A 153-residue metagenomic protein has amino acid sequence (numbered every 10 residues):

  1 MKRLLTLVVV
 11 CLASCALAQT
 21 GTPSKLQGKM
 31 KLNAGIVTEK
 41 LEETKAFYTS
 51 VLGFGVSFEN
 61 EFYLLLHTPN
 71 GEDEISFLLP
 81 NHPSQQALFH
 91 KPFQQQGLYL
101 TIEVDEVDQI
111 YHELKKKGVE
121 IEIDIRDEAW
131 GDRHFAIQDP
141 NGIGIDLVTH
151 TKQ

Functional and structural regions predicted by a protein language model:
M1-S24: Bacterial Sec-dependent N-terminal signal peptides
Q19-N33, G55-I102, Y111-Q138, T149-Q153: Vicinal oxygen chelate
L32-E39, K45: Mature N-terminal segment immediately following signal peptide/propeptide cleavage in secreted/periplasmic
E43, V107-Y111: Short, conserved charged micro-motifs
T44-T49, L114, G142: Conserved active-site tyrosine of GNAT-family acetyltransferases
I145-D146: Short, conserved beta-strand/loop elements in beta-sheet-dominated catalytic cores that frequently flank divalent-metal
